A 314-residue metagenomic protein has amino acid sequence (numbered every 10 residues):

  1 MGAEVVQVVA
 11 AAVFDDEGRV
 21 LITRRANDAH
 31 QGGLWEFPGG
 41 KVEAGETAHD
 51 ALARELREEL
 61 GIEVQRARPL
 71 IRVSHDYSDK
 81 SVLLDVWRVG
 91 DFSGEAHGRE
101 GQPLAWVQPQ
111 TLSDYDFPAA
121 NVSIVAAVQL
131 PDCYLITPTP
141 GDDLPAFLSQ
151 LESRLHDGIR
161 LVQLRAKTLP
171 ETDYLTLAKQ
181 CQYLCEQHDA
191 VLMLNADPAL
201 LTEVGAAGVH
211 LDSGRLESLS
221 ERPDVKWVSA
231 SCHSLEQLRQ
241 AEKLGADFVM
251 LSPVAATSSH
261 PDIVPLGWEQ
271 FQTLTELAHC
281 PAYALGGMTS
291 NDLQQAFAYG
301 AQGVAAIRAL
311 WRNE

Functional and structural regions predicted by a protein language model:
M1-V20, R72: Conserved N-terminal beta-strand and adjoining loop/helix that marks the start of the Nudix/MutT-like hydrolase domain
R19-E59, L70-R72: Conserved Nudix-box catalytic region and its N-terminal flanking loop in Nudix hydrolases and closely related
V73-E95: Active-site-adjacent beta-strand/loop module that shapes the phosphate/pyrophosphate-binding cleft
V86-G90, A96-Q129: NUDIX/MutT-family hydrolases
L130-L148, W227-C232: Active-site mouth loops of central-metabolism enzymes
L135, V162, L201, A241 (+4 more regions): Conserved, mostly hydrophobic/aromatic
L175-A196, S213-L216, S220-S234, D262-T289: Alpha-helix-loop-beta-strand connector modules within alpha/beta enzyme cores
D212-E221, F248-D262, G287-E314: Glycine-rich phosphate-binding active-site loops on the catalytic face of alpha/beta enzymes
